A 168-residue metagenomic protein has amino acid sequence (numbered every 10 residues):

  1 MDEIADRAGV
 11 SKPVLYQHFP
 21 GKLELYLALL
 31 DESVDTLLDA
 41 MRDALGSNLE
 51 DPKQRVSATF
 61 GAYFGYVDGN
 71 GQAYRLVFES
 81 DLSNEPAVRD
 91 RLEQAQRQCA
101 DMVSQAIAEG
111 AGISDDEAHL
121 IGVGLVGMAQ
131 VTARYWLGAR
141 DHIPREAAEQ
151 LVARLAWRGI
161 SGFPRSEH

Functional and structural regions predicted by a protein language model:
M1, L23, L27, D31 (+6 more regions): Short, structured helix-loop boundary elements
M1-E24, A28: Helix-turn-helix
H18, Y66-D68, M128, G159: Conserved catalytic core of Hanks-type protein kinase domains
F19, E24-S33, A40, R91 (+1 more regions): Alpha-helical DNA-contacting segments of helix-turn-helix folds
A28, D43-G69, I121-L125: Hydrophobic alpha-helical connector segments
D35-D39, P86-A111, H119-G127, V131-R134 (+1 more regions): Amphipathic alpha-helical packing segments from all-alpha helical-bundle domains
Q54, A58, G65-D101, G112 (+2 more regions): Short secondary-structure transition hinges
F163-H168: C-terminal effector-binding regulatory domain of bacterial HTH transcription factors
